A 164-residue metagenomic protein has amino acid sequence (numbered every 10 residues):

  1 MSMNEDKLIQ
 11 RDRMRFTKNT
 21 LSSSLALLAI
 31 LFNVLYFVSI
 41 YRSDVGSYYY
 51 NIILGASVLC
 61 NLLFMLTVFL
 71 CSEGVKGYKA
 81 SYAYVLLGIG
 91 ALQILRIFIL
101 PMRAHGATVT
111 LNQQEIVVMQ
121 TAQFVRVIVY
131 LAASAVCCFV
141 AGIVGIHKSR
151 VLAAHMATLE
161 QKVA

Functional and structural regions predicted by a protein language model:
M1-L35, V144-R150, K162-A164: Cytosolic juxtamembrane helix and N-cap/initiation of the first transmembrane helix
I9-T17, G46, S72-Y82: Membrane-interface helix-boundary motifs at transmembrane edges
S22-F37, L59-N61, L87-R96: Canonical alpha-helical transmembrane segments of integral membrane proteins
A29, Y50-V68, Q93-R96, A133-S134: Generic alpha-helical transmembrane segments
Y41-I53, I97-L131: Interfacial non-cytosolic loop connecting adjacent transmembrane helices
L62-E73, V140-K148: Alpha-helical transmembrane segments in multipass membrane proteins, preferentially the mid-helix core
L66-M102: Loop-to-transmembrane helix junctions at the membrane interface
V129-M156: Membrane-water interface at the C-terminal end of transmembrane alpha helices
